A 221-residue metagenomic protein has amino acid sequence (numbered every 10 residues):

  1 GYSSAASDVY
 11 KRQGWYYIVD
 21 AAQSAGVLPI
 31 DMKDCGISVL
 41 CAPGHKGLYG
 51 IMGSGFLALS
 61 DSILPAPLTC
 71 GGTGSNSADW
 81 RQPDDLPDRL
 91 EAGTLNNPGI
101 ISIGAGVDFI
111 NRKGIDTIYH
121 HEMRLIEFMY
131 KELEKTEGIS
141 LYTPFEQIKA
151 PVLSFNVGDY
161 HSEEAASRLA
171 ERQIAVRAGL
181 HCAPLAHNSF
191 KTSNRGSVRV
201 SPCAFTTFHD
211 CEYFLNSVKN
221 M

Functional and structural regions predicted by a protein language model:
G1-A6, Y10: Single conserved hydrophobic/aromatic residue that forms the stacking wall/gate of nucleotide- or nucleobase-binding
Q13-D20: Short beta-strand/loop segments at the ligand-binding rim of alpha/beta enzyme cores
C35-D79: Active-site PLP attachment segment
D84-N97: A short glycine-threonine-serine/GTX helix/turn-capping micro-motif
P98-G99, I103-K149: Conserved PLP-dependent catalytic core of the aminotransferase class-I/II
M123, G138-P184, N188-F190: Conserved PLP-binding catalytic core of the aspartate aminotransferase-like
E171-A175, H187-M221: PLP-dependent enzyme catalytic core of the Aspartate aminotransferase-like
